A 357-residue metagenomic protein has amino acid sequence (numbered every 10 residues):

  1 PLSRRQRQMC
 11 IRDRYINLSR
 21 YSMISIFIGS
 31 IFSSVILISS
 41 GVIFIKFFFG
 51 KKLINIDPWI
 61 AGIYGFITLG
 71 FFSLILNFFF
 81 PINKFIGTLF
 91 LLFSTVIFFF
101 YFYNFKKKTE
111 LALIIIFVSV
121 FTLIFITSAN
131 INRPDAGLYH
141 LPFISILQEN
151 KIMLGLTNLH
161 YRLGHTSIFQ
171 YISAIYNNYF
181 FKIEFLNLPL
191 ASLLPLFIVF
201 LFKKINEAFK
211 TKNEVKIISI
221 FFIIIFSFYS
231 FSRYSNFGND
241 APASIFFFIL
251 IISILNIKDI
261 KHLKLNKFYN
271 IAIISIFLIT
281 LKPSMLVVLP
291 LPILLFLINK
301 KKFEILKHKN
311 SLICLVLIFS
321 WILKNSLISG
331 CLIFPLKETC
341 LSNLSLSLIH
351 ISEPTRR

Functional and structural regions predicted by a protein language model:
P1-R7, I11-D13, I349-R357: Single conserved hydrophobic/aromatic residue that forms the stacking wall/gate of nucleotide- or nucleobase-binding
Y15-K106: Membrane-embedded, hydrophobic transmembrane alpha-helices
G65-G70, V118-S119, P195-I205, T211-I257 (+3 more regions): Membrane-embedded helix bundles of polyisoprenyl
L74-N77, F231, K267-P283, V287-L294 (+2 more regions): Membrane-interface alpha helices of multi-pass inner-membrane proteins
V96-K107, V288-L315: Perimembrane helix-loop-helix junctions
L113-T122, I273, K302-S326: Hydrophobic alpha-helical membrane-interfacial segments at the cytosolic entry of transmembrane helices
L123-V215, Y234-N236: Active-site lumenal/periplasmic loops and adjacent helix-entry segments of GT-C-fold, multi-pass membrane
S128-I131, I172, H308-L348, S352: Membrane-lumen/periplasm interface segments of specific transmembrane helices in polyprenyl phosphate-linked
